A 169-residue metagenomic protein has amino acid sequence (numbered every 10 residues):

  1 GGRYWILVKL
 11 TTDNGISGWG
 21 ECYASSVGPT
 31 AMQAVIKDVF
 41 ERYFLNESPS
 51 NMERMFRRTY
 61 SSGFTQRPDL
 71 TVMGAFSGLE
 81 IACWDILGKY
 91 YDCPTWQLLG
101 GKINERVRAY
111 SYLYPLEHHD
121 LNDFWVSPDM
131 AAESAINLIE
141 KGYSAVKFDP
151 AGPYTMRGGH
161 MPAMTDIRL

Functional and structural regions predicted by a protein language model:
G1-K9: Short, Gly/Pro- and small/polar-rich lid/capping loops
R3, L79-E80, M130: Residue-level preference for nonpolar/small residues embedded in alpha-helices
T11-Y90: Metal- or metallocofactor-binding catalytic centers and their adjacent structured scaffolds across diverse enzyme
T59, K89, C93-V107: N-terminal amphipathic alpha-helix/helix-capping segment at the start of soluble metabolic enzymes
A82, P94-T95, A131-S134: Short alpha-helical segments and helix-capping/turn motifs at coil-helix boundaries
W84, G100-G101, Y112-Y114: Beta-hairpin (beta-strand-turn-beta-strand) motif
R106, S111-L169: Metal-dependent enolase-superfamily TIM-barrel catalytic cores that perform enediolate-based chemistry
